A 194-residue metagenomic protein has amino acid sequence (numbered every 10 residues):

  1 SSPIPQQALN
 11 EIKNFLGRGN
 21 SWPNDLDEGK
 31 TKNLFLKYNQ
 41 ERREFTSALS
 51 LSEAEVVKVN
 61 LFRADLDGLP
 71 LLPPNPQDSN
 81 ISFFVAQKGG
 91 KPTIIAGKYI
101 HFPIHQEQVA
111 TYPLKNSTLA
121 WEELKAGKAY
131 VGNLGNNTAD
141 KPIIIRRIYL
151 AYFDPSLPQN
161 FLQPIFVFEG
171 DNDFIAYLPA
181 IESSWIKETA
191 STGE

Functional and structural regions predicted by a protein language model:
S1, G29-K88, I144-F174: Exposed beta-strand-loop-beta-strand "reactive/processing" segments of non-cytosolic proteins
S1-E41: Long, acidic/polar, low-complexity amphipathic helices and coiled-coil-like
E28-G29, L72-Q163: Charged, low-complexity helical/coil segments in non-catalytic cytosolic or luminal regions
N39, V131, F153-D154, L178 (+1 more regions): Compositionally biased, intrinsically disordered low-complexity regions enriched in proline and serine
A110-K115, N160-F166, N172-E194: Acidic, serine/threonine-rich low-complexity disordered tracts
